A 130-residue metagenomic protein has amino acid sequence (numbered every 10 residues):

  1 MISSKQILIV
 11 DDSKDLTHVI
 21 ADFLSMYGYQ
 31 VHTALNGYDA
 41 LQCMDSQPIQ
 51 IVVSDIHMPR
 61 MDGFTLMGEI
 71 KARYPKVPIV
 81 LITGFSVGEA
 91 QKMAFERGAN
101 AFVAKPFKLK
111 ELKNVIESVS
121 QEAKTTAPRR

Functional and structural regions predicted by a protein language model:
H18-M26: Charged docking surfaces used in two-component/phosphorelay signaling
L35-D39, D62-T65: Acidic catalytic/metal-coordinating carboxylates
Q42, F64-P75: Short amphipathic alpha-helix used as the core "switch/output" element in two-component signaling
Q47-V53: Active-site beta3 strand of CheY-like receiver
M58: Receiver (REC) domain active-site loop signature in two-component systems and cognate sites in sensor histidine kinases
T65, S86-A101: Alpha4 helix (beta4-alpha4-beta5 surface) of REC/receiver domains from two-component response regulators
F107-E117: C-terminal output helix
